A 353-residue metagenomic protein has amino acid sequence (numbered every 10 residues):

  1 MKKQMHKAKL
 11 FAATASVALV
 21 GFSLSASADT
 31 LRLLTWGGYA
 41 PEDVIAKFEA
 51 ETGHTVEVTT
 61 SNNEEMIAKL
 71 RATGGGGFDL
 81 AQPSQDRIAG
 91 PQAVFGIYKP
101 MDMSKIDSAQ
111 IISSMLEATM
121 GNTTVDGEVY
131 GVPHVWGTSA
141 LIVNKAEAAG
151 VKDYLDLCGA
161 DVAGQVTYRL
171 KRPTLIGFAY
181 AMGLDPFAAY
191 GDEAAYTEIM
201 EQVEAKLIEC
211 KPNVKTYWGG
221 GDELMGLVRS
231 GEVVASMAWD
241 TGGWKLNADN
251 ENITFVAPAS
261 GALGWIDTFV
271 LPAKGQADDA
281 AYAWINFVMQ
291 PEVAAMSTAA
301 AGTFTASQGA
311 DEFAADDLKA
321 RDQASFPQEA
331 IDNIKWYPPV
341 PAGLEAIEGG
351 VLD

Functional and structural regions predicted by a protein language model:
D29-P91: Early extracytoplasmic/lumenal segment of secretory-pathway proteins
Q85-M225: Extracytoplasmic ligand-binding site segments that recognize negatively charged/polar headgroups
R87-G90, A235-N252: A ligand-binding cleft/hinge motif common to bilobed small-molecule-binding domains
K99-Q110, G131, N252-L263, P272-G275: Short beta-strand->loop
A140-E147, A179-A181, I266-A277, M296-S297: A bilobed periplasmic-binding-protein/Venus flytrap-type ligand-binding module shared by bacterial periplasmic
M200-C210, D249-A273, L318: Periplasmic-binding protein-like
L263, P272-I334: Mature extracytoplasmic/periplasmic domains
Q328-D353: Conserved C-terminal helix/tail region of periplasmic/extracytoplasmic solute-binding proteins
